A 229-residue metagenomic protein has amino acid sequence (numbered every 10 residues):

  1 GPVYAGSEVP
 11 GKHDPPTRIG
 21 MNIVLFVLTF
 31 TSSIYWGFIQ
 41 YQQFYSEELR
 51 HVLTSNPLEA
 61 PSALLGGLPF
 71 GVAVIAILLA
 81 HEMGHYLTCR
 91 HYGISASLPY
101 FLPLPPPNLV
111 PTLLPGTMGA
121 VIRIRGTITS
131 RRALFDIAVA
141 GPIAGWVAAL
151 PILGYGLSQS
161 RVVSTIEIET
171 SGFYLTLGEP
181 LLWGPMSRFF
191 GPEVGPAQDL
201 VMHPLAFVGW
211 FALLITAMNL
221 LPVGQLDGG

Functional and structural regions predicted by a protein language model:
G1-G229: Hydrophobic transmembrane alpha-helices and their immediate loop junctions in multi-pass integral membrane proteins
